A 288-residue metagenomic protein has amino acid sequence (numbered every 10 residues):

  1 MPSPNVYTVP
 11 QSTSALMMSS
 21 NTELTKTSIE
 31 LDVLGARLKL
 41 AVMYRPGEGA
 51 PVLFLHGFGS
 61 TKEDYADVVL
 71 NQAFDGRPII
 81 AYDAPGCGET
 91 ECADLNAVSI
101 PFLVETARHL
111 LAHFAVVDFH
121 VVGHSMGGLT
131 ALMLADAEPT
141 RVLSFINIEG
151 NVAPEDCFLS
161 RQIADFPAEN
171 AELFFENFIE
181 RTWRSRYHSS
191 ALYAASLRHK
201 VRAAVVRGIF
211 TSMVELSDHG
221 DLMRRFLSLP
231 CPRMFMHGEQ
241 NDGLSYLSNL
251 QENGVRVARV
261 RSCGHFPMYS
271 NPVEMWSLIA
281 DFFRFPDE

Functional and structural regions predicted by a protein language model:
L16-K39: N-terminal cap/lid segment of alpha/beta-hydrolase-fold proteins
V33-A36, D75, I80-V122, M126 (+1 more regions): Active-site loop/oxyanion-hole signature of alpha/beta-hydrolase fold enzymes
L34, L38, M43-E89: Conserved HGGG/HGGXW glycine-rich cap/lid loop of the alpha/beta-hydrolase fold
K62-A66, E89-C92, D156, M268-N271: Short N-terminal helix/helix-N-cap motif within the alpha/beta-hydrolase-1
L132-D136, V142-F174: Flexible "cap/lid" loop of the alpha/beta hydrolase fold
D156-F158, E172-S228: Conserved alpha/beta-hydrolase catalytic His-Asp/Glu region
R207-R259, M268: Conserved serine/cysteine hydrolase catalytic core
C263-W276: Catalytic histidine-centered segment of alpha/beta-hydrolase-like enzymes
